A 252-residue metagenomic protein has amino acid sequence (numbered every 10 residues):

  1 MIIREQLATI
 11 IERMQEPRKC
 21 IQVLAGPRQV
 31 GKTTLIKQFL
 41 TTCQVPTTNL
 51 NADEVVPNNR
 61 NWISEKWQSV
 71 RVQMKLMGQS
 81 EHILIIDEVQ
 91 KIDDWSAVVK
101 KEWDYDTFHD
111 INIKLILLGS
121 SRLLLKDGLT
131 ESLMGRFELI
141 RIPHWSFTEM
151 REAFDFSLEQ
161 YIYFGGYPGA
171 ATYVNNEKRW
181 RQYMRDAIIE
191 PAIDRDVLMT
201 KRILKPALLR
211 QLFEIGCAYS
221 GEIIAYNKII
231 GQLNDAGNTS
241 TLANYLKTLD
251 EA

Functional and structural regions predicted by a protein language model:
M1-P17: N-terminal pre-Walker A segment at the start of P-loop NTPase domains
L24: Hydrophobic anchor at the beta1->P-loop junction of P-loop NTPases
K32: Conserved lysine of the Walker
L35, F39: Hydrophobic positions on the alpha1 helix immediately C-terminal to the Walker A/P-loop
N49-S80: Short glycine-rich substrate-engagement loop in P-loop NTPases that contacts/grips substrate
S96-L117: Conserved catalytic/switch belt of AAA+ P-loop NTPases
L123-E138, F154-D155: Short regulatory helix/loop adjacent to the ATP-binding pocket of P-loop NTPases
H144-A252: Interdomain hinge/linker elements that couple catalytic modules in large macromolecular machines
